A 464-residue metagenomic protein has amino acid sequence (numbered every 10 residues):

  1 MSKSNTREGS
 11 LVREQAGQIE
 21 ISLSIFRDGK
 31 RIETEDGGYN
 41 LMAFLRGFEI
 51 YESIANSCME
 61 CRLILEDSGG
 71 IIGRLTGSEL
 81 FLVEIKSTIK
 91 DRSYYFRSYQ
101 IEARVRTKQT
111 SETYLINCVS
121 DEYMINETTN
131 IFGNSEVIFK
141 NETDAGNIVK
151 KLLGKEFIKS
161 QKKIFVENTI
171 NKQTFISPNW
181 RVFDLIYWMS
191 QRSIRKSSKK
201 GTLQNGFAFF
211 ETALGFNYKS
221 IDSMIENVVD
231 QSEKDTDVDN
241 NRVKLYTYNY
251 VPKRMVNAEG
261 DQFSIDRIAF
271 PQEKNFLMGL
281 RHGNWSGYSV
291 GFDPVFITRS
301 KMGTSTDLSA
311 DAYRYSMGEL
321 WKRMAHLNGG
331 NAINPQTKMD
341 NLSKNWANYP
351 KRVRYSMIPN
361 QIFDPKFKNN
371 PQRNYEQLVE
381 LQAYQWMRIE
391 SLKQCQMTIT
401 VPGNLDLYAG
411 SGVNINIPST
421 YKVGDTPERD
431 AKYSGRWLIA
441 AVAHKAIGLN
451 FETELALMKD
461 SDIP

Functional and structural regions predicted by a protein language model:
M1-N130: Assembly/oligomerization scaffold segments
I21-I25, L63, F81-I85, I116-C118 (+5 more regions): Hydrophobic beta-strand residues in large extracellular and virion-surface proteins
F48-T76, R242-P464: An acidic/polar, Gly/Ser/Thr-rich interaction patch typically located in mid-to-C-terminal regions of proteins
R62-I64, C118, T128-K162, S177-A208 (+2 more regions): Amphipathic, non-transmembrane alpha-helical segments in extracytoplasmic/periplasmic proteins
D67-G69, S87-I89, Y99-V105, S120-Y123 (+7 more regions): Short, flexible loop/turn elements at secondary-structure junctions
R74, E79-S111, N117, E122-D144 (+3 more regions): Ser/Thr/Pro/Gly-biased, low-complexity, turn-/loop-rich segments that often occur immediately after N-terminal
T113, I164-G303, A312: Short beta-strand-centered interaction patches in the first periplasmic/extracellular domains of large envelope
I148-K172, L378-K393: Glycine/serine-rich loop-strand microenvironments at binding/catalytic pocket rims
